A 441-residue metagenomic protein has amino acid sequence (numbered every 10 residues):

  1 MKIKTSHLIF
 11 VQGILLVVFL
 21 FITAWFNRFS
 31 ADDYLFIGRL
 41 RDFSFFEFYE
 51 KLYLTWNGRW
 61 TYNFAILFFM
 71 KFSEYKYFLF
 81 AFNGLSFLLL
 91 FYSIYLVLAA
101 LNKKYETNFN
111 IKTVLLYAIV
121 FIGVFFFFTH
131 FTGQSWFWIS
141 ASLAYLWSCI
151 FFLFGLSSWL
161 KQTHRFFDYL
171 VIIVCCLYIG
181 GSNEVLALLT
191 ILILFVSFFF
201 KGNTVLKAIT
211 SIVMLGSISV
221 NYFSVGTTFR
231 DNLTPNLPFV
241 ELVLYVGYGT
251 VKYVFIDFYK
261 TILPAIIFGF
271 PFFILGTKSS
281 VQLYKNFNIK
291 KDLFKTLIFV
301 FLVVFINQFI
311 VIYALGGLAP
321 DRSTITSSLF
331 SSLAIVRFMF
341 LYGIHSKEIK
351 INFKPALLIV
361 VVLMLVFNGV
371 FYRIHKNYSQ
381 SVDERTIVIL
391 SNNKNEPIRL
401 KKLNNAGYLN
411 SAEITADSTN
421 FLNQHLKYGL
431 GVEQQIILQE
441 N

Functional and structural regions predicted by a protein language model:
M1, L101-I111, S279-L293, I349: Membrane-interfacial, low-structure loops and terminal tails that flank and connect transmembrane helices in multi-pass
K4-N57, M70-L116, F353-N441: Intrinsically disordered, polar/acidic, low-complexity terminal segments
S6-L20, L116-G123, V171-V174, T210-G216 (+1 more regions): Alpha-helical transmembrane segments
A24-G84, I139, G180-S323: Transmembrane catalytic cores of multi-pass membrane glycosyltransferases and polysaccharide-assembly enzymes
D32, T113-L160, N183, V304-F338: Membrane-interface micro-motifs in multi-pass membrane enzymes
L90-L101, C149-L160, I191-F199, P271 (+1 more regions): Transmembrane alpha-helical segments
S158-L177, V205-I209: Short hydrophobic alpha-helices at membrane interfaces in multi-pass membrane enzymes
K290-L297, Y342-F367: Signature aromatic-anchored transmembrane alpha helix within multi-pass, membrane-resident enzymes that catalyze glycan
